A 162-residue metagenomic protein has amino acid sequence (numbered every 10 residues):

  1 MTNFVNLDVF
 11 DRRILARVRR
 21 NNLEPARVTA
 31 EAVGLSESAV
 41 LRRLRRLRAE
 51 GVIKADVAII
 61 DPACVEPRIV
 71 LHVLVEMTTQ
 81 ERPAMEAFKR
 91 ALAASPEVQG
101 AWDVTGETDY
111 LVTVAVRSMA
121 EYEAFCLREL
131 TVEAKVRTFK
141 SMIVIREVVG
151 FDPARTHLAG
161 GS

Functional and structural regions predicted by a protein language model:
M1-S162: A compositional/biophysical signature of low hydrophobicity enriched in polar/charged and small residues
